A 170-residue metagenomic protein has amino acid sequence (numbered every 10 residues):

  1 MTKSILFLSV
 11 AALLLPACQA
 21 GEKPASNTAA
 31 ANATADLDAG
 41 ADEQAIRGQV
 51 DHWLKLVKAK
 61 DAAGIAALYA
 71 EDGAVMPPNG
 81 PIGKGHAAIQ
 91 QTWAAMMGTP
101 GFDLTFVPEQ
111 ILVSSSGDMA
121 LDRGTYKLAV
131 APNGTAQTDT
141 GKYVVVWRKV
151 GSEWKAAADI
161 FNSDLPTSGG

Functional and structural regions predicted by a protein language model:
M1-F7: Bacterial N-terminal signal peptides that target proteins for export
L15-A17: C-terminal motif of bacterial Sec signal peptides marking the signal peptidase cleavage site
Q19-L68, G170: Short, low-complexity N-terminal intrinsically disordered segments enriched in polar/charged residues
G21-P24, T140-L165: Short beta-strand edge/turn micro-motifs at domain boundaries
G40-A45, A62-S115, Q137-T138: A solvent-exposed, acidic/Ser-Thr-rich amphipathic alpha-helical stretch
W93, P108-V113, Y126-L128, K142-R148 (+1 more regions): Hydrophobic/aromatic beta-strand elements that line small-molecule binding cavities or substrate pockets in beta-rich
V113-A120, W147-E153: A short, structured loop/turn motif at beta-sheet edges
D118-L128: A short hydrophobic beta-strand element
